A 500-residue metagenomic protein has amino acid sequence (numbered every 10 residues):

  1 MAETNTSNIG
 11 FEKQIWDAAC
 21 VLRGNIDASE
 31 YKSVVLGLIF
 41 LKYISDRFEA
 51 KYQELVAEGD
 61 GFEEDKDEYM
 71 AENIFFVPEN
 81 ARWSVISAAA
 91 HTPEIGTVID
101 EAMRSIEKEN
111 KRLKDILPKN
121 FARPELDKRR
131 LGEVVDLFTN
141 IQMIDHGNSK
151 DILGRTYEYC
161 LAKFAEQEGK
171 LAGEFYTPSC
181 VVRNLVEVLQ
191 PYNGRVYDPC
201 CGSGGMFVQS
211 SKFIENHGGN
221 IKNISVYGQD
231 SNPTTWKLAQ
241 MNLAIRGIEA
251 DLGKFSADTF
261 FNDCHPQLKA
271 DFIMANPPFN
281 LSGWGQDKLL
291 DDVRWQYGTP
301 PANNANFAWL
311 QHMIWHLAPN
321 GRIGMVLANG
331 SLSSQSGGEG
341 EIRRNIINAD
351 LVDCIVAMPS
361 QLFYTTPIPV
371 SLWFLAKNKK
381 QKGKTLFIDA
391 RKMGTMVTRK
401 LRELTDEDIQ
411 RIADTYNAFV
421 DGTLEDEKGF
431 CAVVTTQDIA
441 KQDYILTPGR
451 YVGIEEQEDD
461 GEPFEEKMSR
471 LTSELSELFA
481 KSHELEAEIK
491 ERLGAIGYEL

Functional and structural regions predicted by a protein language model:
M1-Y192, D251-C264, A357-S360, K382-T398 (+1 more regions): Non-catalytic, mostly N-terminal accessory regions of nucleic-acid modification and defense proteins
Q14, V21, E30-Y43, L185 (+3 more regions): Conserved Class I SAM-dependent methyltransferase catalytic core
N25, W284-N304, G330-E339, P359-T365 (+2 more regions): Short, contiguous acidic/charged loop-to-helix segments that flank catalytic cores in large enzymes
P124, H146, C200, G228-N232 (+8 more regions): Hydrophobic alpha-helical scaffolding
L171-A275, N280-Q296, L327-G330, G338-V352 (+1 more regions): Conserved S-adenosyl-L-methionine
E215, A244, I248, P278 (+12 more regions): Hydrophobic alpha-helix feature that most strongly marks membrane-spanning transmembrane helices and their immediate
K269-A270, N304-N306, N320-R322, V326-A328 (+8 more regions): Active-site lining segments that contact anionic ligands and/or coordinate catalytic metals
L351-V352, L362-A413: C-terminal, active-site-flanking charged/polar segments
